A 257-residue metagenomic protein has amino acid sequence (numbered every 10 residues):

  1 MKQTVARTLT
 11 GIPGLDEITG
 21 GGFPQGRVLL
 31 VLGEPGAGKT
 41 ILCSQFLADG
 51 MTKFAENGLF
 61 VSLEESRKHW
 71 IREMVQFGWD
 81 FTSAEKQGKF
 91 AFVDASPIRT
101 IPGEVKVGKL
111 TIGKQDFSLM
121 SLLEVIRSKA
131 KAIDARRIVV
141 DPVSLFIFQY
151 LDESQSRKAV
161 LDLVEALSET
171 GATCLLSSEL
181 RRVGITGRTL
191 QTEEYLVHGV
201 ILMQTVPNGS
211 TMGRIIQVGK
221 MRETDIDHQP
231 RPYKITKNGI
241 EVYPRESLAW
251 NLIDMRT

Functional and structural regions predicted by a protein language model:
M1-K2, I226-T257: C-terminal regions of RecA-like/P-loop NTPase motor modules
T10-G22: Pre-Walker A adenine-sensing motif
L29-L32: Short hydrophobic/aromatic beta-strand immediately N-terminal to the Walker A/P-loop
E34-L110, S121: Conserved P-loop
N57, G88-K89, D134-R137, E169-S177: Loop/turn-to-beta-strand initiation segments
E64-K68, Q76, S96-T100, S144-L145 (+5 more regions): Conserved nucleotide-binding/hydrolysis micro-motifs of P-loop NTPases
R99-D162, A166-S168: Phosphate-binding/switch loop-helix module in NTP-utilizing enzymes
A172-N238: Phosphate-binding/switch region of NTP-binding enzymes
